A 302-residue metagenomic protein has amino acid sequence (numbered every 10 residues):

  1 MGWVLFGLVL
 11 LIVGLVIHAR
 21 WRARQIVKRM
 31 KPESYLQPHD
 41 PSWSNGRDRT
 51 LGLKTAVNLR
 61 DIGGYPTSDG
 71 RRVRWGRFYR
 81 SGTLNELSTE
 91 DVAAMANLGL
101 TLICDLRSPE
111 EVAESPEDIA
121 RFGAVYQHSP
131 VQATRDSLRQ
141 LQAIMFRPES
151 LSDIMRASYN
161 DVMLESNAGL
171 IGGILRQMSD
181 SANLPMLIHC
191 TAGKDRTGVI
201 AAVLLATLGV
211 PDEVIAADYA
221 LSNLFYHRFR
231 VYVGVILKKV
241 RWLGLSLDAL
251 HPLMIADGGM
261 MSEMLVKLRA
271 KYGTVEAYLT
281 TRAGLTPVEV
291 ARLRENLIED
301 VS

Functional and structural regions predicted by a protein language model:
G2-L187, V199-S302: Cys-dependent protein tyrosine phosphatase-like superfamily
A192, R196-T197: Ser/Thr-glycine-rich phosphate-binding loops at phosphate-binding pockets of nucleotides, nucleotide cofactors
